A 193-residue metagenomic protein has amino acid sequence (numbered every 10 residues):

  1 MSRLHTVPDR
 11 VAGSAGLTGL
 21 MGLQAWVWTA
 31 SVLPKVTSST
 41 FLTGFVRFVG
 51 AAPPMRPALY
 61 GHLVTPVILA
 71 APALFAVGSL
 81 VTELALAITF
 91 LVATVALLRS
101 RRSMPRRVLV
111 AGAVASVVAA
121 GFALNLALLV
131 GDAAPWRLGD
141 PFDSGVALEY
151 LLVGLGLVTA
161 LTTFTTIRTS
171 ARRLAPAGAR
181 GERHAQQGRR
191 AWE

Functional and structural regions predicted by a protein language model:
M1-F48, P54-E193: Extended, low-polarity transmembrane helix blocks
